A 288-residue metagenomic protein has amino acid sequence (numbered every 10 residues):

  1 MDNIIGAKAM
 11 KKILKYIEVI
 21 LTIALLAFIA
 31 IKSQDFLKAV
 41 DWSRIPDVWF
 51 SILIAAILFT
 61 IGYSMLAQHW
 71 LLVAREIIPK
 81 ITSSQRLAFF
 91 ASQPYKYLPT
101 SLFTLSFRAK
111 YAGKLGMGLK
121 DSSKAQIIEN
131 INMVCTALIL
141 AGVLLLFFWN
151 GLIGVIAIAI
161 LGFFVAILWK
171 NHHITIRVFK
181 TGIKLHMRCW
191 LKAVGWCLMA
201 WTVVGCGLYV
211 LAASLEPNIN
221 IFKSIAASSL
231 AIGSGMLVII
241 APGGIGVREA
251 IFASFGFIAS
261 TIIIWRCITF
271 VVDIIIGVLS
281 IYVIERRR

Functional and structural regions predicted by a protein language model:
M1-F90, A137, V143-V238, A259-R288: Predominantly cytoplasmic-facing regulatory/coupling regions of multi-pass membrane proteins
S83-L87, T104-S106, G113-N130, F257-W265: Membrane-interface alpha-helices at helix entry/exit sites of multi-pass transporters
S92-L98, S229-E249: Transmembrane alpha-helix interface/packing and boundary motifs in multi-pass membrane proteins, characterized by
Q93-L102, N130, V134-L138: Mid-bilayer segments of alpha-helical transmembrane spans in multi-pass integral membrane proteins that mediate
L102-L115, A241-G256: Re-entrant/interfacial helical elements at transmembrane boundaries that shape and gate the permeation pathway
T104-F107, A141, L145: Internal transmembrane alpha-helix with an interfacial aromatic "cap," most often the third helix
K110, K124, M133-T136, L140: A broadly conserved amphipathic alpha-helix scaffold signal in soluble, globular proteins
